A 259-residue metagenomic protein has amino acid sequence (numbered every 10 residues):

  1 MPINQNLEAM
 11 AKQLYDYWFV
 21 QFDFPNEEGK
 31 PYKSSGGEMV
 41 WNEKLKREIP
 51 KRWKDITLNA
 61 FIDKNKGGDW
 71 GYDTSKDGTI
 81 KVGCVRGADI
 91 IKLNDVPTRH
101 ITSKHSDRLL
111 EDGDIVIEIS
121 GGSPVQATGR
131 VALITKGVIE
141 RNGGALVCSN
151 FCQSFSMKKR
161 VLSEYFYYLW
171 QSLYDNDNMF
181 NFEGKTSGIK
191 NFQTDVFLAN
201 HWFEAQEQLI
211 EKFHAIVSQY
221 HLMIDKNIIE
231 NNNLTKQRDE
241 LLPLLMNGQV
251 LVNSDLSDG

Functional and structural regions predicted by a protein language model:
M1-Y17, S34-D69, L209-N253, S257: Non-catalytic DNA-recognition/assembly elements of restriction-modification systems
Q21, E27, K66-G67: Secondary-structure transition motif
G29, G71-T79, N181-E183: Short coil/turn segments at secondary-structure boundaries
M39-L45, N59-S75, R86-G122, G137: Sequence-specific dsDNA recognition surfaces
L45-E48, Q153-K158, A199-E204, S218-M223: Short, well-ordered beta-strand elements within core beta-sheets of diverse protein domains
I91-H100, G121-C148, E164-Y168, D177-E183: Short, ligand-facing micro-motifs at secondary-structure edges
G144-C152, M179-E211: A short glycine-rich beta-alpha junction/loop motif
Q153-D175: Glycine- and charge-enriched low-complexity intrinsically disordered segments
